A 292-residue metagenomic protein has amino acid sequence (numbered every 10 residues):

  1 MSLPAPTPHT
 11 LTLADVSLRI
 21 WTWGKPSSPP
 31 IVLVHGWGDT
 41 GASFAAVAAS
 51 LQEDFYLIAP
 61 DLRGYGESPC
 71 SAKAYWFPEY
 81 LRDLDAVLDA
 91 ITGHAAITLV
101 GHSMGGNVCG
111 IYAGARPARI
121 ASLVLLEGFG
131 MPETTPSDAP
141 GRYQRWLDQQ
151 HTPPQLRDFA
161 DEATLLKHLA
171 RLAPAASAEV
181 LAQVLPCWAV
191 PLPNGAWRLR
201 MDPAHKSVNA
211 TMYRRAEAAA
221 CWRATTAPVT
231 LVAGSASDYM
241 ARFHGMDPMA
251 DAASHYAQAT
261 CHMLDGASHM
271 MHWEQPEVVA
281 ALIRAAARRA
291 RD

Functional and structural regions predicted by a protein language model:
M1-I31, Q52-F55, T92-A95, A250 (+2 more regions): Alpha/beta-hydrolase fold catalytic core
V16, A49, I58-V100, A281: Active-site loop/oxyanion-hole signature of alpha/beta-hydrolase fold enzymes
R19-C70, M271: Conserved HGGG/HGGXW glycine-rich cap/lid loop of the alpha/beta-hydrolase fold
A95-A139: Conserved hydrolase catalytic core segment
L126-F159: A catalytic-pocket lid/entrance helix-loop region that shapes and gates access to the active site across common
A160-M240: Alpha/beta-hydrolase
R223-A267: Conserved loop-alpha-helix segment in the C-terminal half of the alpha/beta-hydrolase fold that carries the catalytic
L264-P276: Catalytic histidine-centered segment of alpha/beta-hydrolase-like enzymes
